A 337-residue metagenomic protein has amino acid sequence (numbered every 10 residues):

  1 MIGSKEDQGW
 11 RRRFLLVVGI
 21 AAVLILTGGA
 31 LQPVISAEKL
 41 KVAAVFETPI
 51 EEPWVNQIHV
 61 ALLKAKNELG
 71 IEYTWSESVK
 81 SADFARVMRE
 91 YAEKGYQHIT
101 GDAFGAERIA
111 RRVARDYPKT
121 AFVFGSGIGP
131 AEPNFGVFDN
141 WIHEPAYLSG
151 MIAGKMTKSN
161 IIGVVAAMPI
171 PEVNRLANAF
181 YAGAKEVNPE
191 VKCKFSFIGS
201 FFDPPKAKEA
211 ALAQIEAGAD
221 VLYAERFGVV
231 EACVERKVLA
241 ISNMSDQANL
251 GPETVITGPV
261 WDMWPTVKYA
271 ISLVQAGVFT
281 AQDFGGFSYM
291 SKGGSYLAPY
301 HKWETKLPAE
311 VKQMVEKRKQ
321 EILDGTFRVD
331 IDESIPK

Functional and structural regions predicted by a protein language model:
V17-A30: Bacterial N-terminal signal peptides
K41-E68, T74-A82, F104, P169-R175: Extracytoplasmic "Venus flytrap"
L62, L148-V191, F195, D283-T305: An alpha-beta-alpha
Y73-A92, G199-I215: Structural motif
Y96-A103, V123-G125, A217-F227, N243: Periplasmic-binding protein-like
R115-N140, M244-E253: Flexible loop/hinge segments that line or gate small-molecule binding clefts
P130-K155, V164-P169, P252-P265: Short beta-strand elements at the ligand-binding edges of bilobed clamshell
A276-K337: Hinge/cleft segment of the Venus flytrap/periplasmic-binding protein
